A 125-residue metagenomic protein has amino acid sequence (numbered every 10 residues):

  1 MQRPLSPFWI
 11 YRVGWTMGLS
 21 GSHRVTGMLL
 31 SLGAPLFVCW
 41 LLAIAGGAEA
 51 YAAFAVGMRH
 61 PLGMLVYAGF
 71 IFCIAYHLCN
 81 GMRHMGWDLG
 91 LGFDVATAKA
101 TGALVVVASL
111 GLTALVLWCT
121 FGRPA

Functional and structural regions predicted by a protein language model:
M1-A125: Membrane-embedded alpha-helical bundles that constitute the cytochrome b-like, heme-associated redox core of multi-pass
